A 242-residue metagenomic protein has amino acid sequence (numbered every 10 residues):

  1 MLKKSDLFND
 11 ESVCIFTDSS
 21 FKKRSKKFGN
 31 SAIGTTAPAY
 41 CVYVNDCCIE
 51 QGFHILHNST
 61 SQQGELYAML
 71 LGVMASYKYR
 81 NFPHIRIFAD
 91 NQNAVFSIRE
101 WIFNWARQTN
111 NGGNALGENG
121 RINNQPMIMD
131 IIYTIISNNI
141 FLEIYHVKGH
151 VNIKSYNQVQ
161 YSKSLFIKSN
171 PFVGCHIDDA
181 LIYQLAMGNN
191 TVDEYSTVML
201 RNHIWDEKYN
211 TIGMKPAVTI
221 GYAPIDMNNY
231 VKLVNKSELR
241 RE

Functional and structural regions predicted by a protein language model:
M1-S20: Structured nucleic-acid-interacting core domains from mobile-element enzymes and related host factors, especially RNase
T17-F28, I33-T35, M69-L185: RNase H catalytic domain
A32-D46: Short conserved beta-strand segments at catalytic cores or DNA/RNA-binding microdomains of nucleic-acid binding
V44-E65: A short, polar/acidic, helix/strand-boundary loop motif
E65-M69, N189: Short alpha-helical patches at coil-to-helix transitions and adjacent helical residues in well-structured domains
M127, I131, G188-S196, D226: Internal, well-ordered alpha-helical segments in soluble enzyme and binding-protein domains
D178, Y183-T211, T219: Acidic, Mg2+-coordinating catalytic module of metal-dependent nucleases/exonucleases that use a two-metal-ion mechanism
W205-E242: Helix/loop segments that flank and initiate small ligand/metal-binding modules
